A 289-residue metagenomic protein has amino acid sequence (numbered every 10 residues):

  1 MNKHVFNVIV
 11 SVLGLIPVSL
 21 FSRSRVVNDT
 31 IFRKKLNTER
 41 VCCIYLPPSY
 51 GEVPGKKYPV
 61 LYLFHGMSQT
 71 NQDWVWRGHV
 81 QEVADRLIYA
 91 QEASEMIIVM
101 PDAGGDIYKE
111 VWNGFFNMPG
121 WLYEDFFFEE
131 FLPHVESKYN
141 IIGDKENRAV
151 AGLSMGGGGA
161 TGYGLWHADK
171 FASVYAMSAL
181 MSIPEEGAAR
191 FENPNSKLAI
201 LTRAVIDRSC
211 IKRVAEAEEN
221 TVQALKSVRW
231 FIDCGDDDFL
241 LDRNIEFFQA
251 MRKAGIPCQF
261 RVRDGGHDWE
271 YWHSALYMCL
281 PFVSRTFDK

Functional and structural regions predicted by a protein language model:
M1-R25: Bacterial Sec-dependent N-terminal signal peptides
F21-K289: Non-catalytic cap/lid and distal C-terminal segments of serine-dependent acyl enzymes
